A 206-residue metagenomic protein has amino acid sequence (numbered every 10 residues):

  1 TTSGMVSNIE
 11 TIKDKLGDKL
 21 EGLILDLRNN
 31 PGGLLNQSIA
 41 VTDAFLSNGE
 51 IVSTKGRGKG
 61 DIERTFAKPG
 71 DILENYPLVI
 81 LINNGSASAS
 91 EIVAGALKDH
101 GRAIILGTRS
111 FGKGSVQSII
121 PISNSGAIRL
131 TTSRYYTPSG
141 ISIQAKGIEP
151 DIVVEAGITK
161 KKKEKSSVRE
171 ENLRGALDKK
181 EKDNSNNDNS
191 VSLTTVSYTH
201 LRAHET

Functional and structural regions predicted by a protein language model:
T1-E21, E63, Q144-D188, T195: C-terminal, low-ordered peptide segments at domain boundaries
T1-P121: Cleft-lining beta-strand/loop regions that shape enzyme active-site pockets
R57-G58, N83-G95, S115-I122, I141-K146 (+2 more regions): Short flexible/disordered coil segments
I105, L193-T195: Cysteine endopeptidase catalytic domains of the caspase/legumain-like
G112, A127-I128: Short solvent-exposed loop/turn micro-motifs enriched in small/polar/acidic residues
Q117-I120, I128-K161: Conserved P-loop NTPase
T199-T206: Conserved small/polar residues in nucleotide/adenosyl-binding loops
